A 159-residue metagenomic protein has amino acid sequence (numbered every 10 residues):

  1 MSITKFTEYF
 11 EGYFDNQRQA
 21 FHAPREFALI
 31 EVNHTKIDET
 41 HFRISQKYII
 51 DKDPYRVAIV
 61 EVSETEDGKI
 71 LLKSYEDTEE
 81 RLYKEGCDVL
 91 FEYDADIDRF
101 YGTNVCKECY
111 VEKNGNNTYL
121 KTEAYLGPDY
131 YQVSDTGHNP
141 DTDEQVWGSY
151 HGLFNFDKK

Functional and structural regions predicted by a protein language model:
I3, Y9, Q17-A23, I37 (+1 more regions): Calycin-type beta-barrel ligand-binding domains and close structural analogs
F27-D38: Short secondary-structure subsegments characteristic of cysteine-rich extracellular domains
V32, F42, Y131: A broad, low-specificity signal marking well-ordered, structured residues that form hydrophobic/aromatic
F42-Q46, R56: Long, leucine/valine-rich, helix-dominated scaffolding and oligomerization segments
